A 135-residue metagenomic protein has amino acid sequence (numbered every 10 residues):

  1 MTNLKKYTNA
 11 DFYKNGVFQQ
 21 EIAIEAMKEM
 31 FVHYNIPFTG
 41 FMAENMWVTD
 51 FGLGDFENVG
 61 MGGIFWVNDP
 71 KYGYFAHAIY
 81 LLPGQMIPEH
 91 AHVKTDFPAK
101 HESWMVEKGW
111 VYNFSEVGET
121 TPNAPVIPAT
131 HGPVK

Functional and structural regions predicted by a protein language model:
M1-F75, A124, T130: A short, N-terminal "cap"/entry segment at the start of jelly-roll beta-barrel domains of the cupin/DSBH fold
I64-A76, I87-S103: A short beta-loop-beta micro-motif enriched in histidine and acidic residues
I79: Conserved GNAT-family N-acetyltransferase fold
L82-M86, K135: Tight coil/turn sites that cap or link beta-strands
L82-P83, A99-T120: Glycine- and acidic-residue-biased ligand/ion/polar-headgroup-sensing regions
S115-K135: Double-stranded beta-helix
